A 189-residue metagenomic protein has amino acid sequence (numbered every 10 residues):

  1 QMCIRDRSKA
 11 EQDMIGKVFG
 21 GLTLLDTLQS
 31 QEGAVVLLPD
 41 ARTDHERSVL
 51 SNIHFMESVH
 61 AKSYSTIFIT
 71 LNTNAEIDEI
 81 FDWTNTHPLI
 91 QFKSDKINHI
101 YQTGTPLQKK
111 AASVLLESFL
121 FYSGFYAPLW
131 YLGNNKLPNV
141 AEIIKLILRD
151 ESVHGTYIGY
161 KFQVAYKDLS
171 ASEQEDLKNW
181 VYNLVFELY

Functional and structural regions predicted by a protein language model:
M2-I4: Short, small-residue-biased leader/transition segments that mark boundaries at the very start of proteins
A10-P39, V59, P106-Y131, V153-Y157: Alpha-helical bundle segments that constitute or directly flank the non-heme di-iron/ferroxidase center
D13-L22, R42-V59, K109-S113, L137-E151 (+1 more regions): Alpha-helical scaffold segments that form or flank carboxylate-/histidine-based iron centers
V35-Q102: Long, hydrophobic, well-ordered secondary-structure blocks that form the structural core and pocket-lining surfaces
I100, G104-T105, N135: Amphipathic alpha-helical interface segments within eukaryotic helical scaffold and small GTPase-regulatory domains
G133-Q163, K167-D168: Glycine- and acidic-residue-rich phosphate-binding/metal-coordinating active-site segment common to enzymes that handle
L146, Y160-Y189: C-terminal, helix-dominated tail/subdomain
